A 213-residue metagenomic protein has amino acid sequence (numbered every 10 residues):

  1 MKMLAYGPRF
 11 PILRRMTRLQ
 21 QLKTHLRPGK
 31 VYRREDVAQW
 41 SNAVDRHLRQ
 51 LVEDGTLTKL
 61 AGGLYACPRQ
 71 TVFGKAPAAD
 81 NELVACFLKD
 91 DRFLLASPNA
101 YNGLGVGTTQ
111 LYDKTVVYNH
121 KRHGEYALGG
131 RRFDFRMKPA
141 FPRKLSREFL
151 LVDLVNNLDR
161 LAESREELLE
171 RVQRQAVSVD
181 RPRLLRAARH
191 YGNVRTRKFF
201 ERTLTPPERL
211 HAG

Functional and structural regions predicted by a protein language model:
M1-M16, G213: Intrinsically disordered, low-complexity and often Lys/Arg-enriched segments
R9-L88: Short beta-edge/loop segments at beta->alpha junctions of small alpha/beta modules that act as binding/recognition
A43-V44, G107, V194: Short coil/loop linkers at secondary-structure junctions
V44, A96-S97, R147: Amphipathic alpha-helical interface surfaces
E53, G105-T109, R160: Short helix-capping and hinge/turn segments at secondary-structure transitions, especially at repeat and domain
K59-R69, E82-R132: Short gly/ser-rich loop at a beta-strand->alpha-helix junction or flexible surface loop bordering the NTP-binding
M137-G213: Hydrophobic alpha-helical interaction segments
